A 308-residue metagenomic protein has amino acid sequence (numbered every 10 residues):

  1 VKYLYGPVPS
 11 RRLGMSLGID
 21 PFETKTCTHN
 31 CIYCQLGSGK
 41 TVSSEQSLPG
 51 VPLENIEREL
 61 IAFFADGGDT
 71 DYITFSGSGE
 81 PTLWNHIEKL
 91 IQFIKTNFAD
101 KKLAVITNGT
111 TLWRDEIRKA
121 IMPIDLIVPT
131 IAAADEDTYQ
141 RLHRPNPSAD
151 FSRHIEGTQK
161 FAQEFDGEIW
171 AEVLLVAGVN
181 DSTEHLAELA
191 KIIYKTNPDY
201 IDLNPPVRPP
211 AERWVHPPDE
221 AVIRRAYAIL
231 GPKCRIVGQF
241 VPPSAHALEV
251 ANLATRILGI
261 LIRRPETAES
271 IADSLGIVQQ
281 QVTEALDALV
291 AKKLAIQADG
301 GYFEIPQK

Functional and structural regions predicted by a protein language model:
K2-R12, R58, A65, T183-K308: Auxiliary Fe-S-binding modules of radical SAM enzymes
L13-E54: Canonical Radical SAM [4Fe-4S] cluster-binding loop centered on the CxxxCxxC motif and its immediate flanking residues
S16-G18, Y72, W170: Short hydrophobic-acidic sequence motifs that mark active-site Asp/Glu residues
G37-F75, H86-K89: Conserved alpha-helical substructure of the radical SAM core
T74-E80, N108-G109: Glycine-rich beta-strand-to-loop/alpha-helix junction loops that act as flexible
L83-R225: Conserved AdoMet/S-adenosylmethionine-binding subsite of the radical SAM
